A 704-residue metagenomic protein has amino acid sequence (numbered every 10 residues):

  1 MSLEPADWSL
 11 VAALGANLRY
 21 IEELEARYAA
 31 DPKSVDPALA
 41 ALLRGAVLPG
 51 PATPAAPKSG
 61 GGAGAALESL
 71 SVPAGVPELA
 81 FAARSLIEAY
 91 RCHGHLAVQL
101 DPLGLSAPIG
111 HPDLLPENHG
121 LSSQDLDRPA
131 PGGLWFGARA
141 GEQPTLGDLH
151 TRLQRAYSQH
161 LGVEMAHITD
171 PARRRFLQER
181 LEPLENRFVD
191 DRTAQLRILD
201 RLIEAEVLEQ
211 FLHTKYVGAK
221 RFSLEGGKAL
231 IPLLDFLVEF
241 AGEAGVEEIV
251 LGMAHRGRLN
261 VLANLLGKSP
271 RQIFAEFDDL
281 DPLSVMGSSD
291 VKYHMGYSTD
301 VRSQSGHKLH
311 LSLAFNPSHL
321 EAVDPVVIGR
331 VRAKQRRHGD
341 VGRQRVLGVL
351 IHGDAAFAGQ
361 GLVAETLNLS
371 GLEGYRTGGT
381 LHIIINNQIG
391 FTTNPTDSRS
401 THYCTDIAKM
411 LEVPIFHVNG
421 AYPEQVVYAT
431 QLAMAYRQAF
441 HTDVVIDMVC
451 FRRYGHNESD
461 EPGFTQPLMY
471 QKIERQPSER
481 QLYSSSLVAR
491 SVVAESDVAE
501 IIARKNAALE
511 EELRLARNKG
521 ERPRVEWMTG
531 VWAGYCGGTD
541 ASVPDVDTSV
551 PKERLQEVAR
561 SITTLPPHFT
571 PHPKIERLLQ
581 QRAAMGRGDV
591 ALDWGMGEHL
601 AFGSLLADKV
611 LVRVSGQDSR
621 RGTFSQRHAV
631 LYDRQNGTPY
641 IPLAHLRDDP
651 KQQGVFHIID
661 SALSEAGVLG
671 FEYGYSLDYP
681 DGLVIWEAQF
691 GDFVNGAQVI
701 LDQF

Functional and structural regions predicted by a protein language model:
L3-A46: Subset of Sec-pathway N-terminal targeting signals
P5-L10, E23-L24, H213-E225, E247-L251 (+11 more regions): Glycine- and acidic
D31, P49-A229, V246: Extended, charge-enriched "interface" segments that sit outside catalytic cores
E78-E88, H95-A130, L134, E206 (+2 more regions): Flexible, glycine-rich loop/tail regions that form catalytic "lids" or insertion modules at the edges of active sites
P116-R152, D290, T393-S398, E412-I415 (+3 more regions): A structural-propensity feature for long, helix-poor, extended segments
V207, F211-R271, R577-A583, L592-L606 (+2 more regions): Active-site pocket-lining segments that scaffold enzyme catalytic pockets across diverse folds
A229, L233, E247, A314-N518 (+1 more regions): Glycine-rich ThDP/TPP pyrophosphate-binding loop and its adjacent helix/strand module within ThDP-dependent enzymes
E247-E412, F416, F624-Y679: Cofactor-binding active-site loop characterized by glycine-rich and histidine/acidic residues
